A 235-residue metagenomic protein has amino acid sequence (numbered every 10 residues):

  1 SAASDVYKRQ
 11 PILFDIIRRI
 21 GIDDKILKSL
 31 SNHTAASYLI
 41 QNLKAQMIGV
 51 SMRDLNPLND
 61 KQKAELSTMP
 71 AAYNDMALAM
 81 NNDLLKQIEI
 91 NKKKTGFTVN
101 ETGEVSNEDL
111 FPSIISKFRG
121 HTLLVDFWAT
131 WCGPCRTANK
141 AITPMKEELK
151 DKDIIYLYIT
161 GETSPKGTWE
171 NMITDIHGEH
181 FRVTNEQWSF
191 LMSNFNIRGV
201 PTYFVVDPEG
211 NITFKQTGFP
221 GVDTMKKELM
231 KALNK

Functional and structural regions predicted by a protein language model:
S1-H121: Oxidative protein folding and maturation machinery
A2-A3, R136, S193-I197: A short glycine-leucine-enriched loop at secondary-structure breakpoints that most characteristically corresponds
D109, S116, K140-T143, E147 (+4 more regions): Solvent-exposed, polar/charged alpha-helical surfaces in well-ordered, non-transmembrane soluble domains, broadly
H121-L123, F127-W131, G199: Short pre-active-site segment immediately N-terminal to redox-active cysteine/selenocysteine motifs in thiol-based
H121-T122, N139-I159, K227, K231-A232: Conserved helix-turn-beta segment immediately C-terminal to the redox Cys motif in thioredoxin-like folds
F127-P144: Conserved redox-active cysteine motifs that mediate thiol-disulfide chemistry, especially di-cysteine Cys-X(1-2)-Cys
E147-W188, S193, I197-V200: Conserved segment of the thioredoxin-like fold in thiol-based oxidoreductases
E186-M230: Thiol/disulfide oxidoreductase modules built on the thioredoxin-like
